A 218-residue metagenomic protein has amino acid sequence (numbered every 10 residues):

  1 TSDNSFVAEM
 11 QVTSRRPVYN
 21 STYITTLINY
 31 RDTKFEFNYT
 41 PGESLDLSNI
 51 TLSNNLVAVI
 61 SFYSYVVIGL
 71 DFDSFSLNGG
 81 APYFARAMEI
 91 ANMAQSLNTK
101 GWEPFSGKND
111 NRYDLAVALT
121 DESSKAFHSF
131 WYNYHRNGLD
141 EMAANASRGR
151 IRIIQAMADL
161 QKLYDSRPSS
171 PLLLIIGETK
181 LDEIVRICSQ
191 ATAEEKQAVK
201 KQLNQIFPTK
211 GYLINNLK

Functional and structural regions predicted by a protein language model:
T1-Q11, V18-N20, L27-N29: Start-of-domain marker
D3, Y30, L45-N55, A144 (+2 more regions): Surface-exposed peri-terminal alpha-helical interaction modules
N4, S21-T22, D73-G80, S189 (+1 more regions): Short, solvent-exposed secondary-structure capping/transition elements
S5, N55, V59, I175: Short, well-structured alpha-helical interface segments that form or flank functional binding sites
V12-S14, P41: A mature extracytoplasmic/lumenal domain signature
T33-Y83: Compositionally biased, intrinsically disordered linkers/stalks adjacent to structured regions
S64-L174: Extended amphipathic alpha-helical interaction segments
L139-K218: A cross-kingdom marker for long, charged
